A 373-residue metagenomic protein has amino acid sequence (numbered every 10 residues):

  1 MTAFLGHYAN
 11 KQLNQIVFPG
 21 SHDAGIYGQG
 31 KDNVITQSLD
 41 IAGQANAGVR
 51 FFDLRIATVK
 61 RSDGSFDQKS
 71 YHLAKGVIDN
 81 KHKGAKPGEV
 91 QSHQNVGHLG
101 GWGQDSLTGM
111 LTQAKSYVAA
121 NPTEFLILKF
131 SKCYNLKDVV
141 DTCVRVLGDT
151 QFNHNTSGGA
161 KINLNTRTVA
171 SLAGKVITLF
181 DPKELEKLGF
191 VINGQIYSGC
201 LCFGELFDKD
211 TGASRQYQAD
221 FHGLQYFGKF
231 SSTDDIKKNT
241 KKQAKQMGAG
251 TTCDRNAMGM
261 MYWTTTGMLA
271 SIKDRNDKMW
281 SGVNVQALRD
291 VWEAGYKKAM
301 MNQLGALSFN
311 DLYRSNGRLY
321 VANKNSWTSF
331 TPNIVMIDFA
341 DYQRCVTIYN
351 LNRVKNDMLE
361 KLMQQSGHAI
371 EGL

Functional and structural regions predicted by a protein language model:
M1-F51, T58-A120, F125, E186-L188 (+3 more regions): Long, acidic (Asp/Glu-rich), low-complexity accessory segments flanking structured domains
I41-A42, A114-K115, V140, V144 (+3 more regions): Short amphipathic alpha-helical segments and helix-helix/interface helices
I56, Y134-L136, K273: A cross-family signal for N-terminal binding/gating loops and helix N-caps that shape access to the active site
T58, K132-Y134, E184: Active-site-proximal loop/turn and secondary-structure-junction residues that shape catalytic pockets, frequently
W102-A160: Glycogenin-like
L128, T178, V335: A residue-level signal for conserved active-site and pocket-lining positions in enzyme catalytic cores
V144-K161, K209-T211, A249-N256, V354-L373: Structural alpha-beta junctions
H154-A322: Surface-exposed substrate-engagement region within the catalytic domains of secreted or surface-exposed extracellular
